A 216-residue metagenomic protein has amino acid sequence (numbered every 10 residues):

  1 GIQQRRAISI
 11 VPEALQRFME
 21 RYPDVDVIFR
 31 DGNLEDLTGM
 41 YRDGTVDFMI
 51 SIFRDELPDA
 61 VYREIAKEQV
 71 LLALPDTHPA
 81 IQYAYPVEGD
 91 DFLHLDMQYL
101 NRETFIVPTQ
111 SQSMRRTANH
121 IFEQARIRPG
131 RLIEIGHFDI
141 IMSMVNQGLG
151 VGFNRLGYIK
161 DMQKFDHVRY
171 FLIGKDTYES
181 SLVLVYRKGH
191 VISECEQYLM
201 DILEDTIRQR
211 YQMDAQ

Functional and structural regions predicted by a protein language model:
G1, M49, I106, G152 (+1 more regions): Short, well-ordered beta-strand segments
G1-Y22, D26-G39: N-terminal winged-helix
I10, R169-M213: A late-sequence structural motif
R21, G32-R102, D176-Y178: Acidic, Gly/Pro-rich loop/turn segments at junctions of secondary structure
V25, Y41-S51, V70, I127 (+3 more regions): Alpha-to-beta junction loops
V25-N33, I52-F53, R128-H137: Short beta-strand-to-loop elements that line the ligand-binding cleft of bilobed periplasmic-binding protein-like
P58-E64, E68, D139-G189: Beta-alpha-beta core module
L74, I81-Q82, E88-A125, I192-E196 (+3 more regions): Secondary-structure junction motif
